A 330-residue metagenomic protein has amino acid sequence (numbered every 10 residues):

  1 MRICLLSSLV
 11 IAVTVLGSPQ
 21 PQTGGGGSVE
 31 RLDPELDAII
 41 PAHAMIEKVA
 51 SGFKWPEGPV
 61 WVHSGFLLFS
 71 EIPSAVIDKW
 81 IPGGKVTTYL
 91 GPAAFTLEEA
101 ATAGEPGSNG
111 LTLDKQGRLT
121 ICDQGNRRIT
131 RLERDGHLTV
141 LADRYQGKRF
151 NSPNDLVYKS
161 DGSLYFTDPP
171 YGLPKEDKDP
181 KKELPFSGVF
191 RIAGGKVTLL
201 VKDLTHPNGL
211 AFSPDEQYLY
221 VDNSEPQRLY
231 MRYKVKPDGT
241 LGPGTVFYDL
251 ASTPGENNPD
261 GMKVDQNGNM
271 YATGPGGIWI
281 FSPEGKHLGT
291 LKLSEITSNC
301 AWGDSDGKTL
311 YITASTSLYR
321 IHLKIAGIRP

Functional and structural regions predicted by a protein language model:
C4-V15: Bacterial N-terminal signal peptides
S18-P330: Sequence-structural signature of mature extracellular/luminal beta-sheet repeat domains, prominently beta-propellers
